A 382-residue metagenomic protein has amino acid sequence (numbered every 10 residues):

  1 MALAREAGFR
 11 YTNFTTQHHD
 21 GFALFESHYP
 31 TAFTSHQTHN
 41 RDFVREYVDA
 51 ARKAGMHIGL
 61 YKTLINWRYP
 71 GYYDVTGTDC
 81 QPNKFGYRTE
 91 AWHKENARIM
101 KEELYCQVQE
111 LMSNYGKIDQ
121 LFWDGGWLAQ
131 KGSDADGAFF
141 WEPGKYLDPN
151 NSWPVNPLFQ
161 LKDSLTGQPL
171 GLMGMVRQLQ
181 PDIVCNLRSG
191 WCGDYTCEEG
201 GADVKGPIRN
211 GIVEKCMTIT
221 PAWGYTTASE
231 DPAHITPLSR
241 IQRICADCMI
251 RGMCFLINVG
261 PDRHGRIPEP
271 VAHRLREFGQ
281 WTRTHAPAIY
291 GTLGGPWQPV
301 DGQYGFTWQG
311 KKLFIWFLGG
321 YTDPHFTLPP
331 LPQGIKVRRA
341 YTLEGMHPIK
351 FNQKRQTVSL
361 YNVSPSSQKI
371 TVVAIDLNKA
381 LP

Functional and structural regions predicted by a protein language model:
M1-P382: Mature catalytic domains of secreted/periplasmic carbohydrate-active enzymes
